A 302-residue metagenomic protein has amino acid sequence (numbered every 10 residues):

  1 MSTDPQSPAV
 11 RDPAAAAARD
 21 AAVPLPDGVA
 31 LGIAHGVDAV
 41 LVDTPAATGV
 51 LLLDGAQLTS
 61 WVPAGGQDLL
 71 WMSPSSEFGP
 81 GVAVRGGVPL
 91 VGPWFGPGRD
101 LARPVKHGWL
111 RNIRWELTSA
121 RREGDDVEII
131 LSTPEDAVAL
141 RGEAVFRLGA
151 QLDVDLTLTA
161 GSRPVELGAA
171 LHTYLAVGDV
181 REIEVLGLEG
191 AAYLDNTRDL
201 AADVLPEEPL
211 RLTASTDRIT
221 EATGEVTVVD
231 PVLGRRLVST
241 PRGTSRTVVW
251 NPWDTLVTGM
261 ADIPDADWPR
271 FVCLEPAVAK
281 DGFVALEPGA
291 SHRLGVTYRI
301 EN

Functional and structural regions predicted by a protein language model:
S2-V84, G224-E225, V229-T244, W253 (+1 more regions): Beta-strand-rich N-terminal accessory domains
A34, A102-G149: Extended, loop-rich substrate-binding clefts of extracytoplasmic carbohydrate-active enzymes
V40, G49, I129, G142-A144 (+4 more regions): Hydrophobic residues positioned within well-ordered beta-strands of beta-sheet architectures
L70-G108, T240-D262: Hot-dog-fold acyl-thioester-processing enzymes
G79-P80, E143-V145, D281-L286: Beta-strand-rich interaction surfaces with strong enrichment in secreted/lumenal proteins
L131-T173, V177: Acidic, contiguous internal or C-terminal segments within carbohydrate-active enzymes that form a structured patch used
D136, R270-K280: Short, structured beta-strand/loop micro-motifs enriched in basic residues and often containing a Trp
E166, Y174-V248: Active-site/ligand-binding surface loops and adjacent short beta/alpha elements that line catalytic pockets across
